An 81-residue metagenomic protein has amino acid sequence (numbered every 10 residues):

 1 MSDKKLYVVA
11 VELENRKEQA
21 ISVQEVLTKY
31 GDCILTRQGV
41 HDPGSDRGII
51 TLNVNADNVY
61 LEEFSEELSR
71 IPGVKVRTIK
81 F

Functional and structural regions predicted by a protein language model:
M1-F81: Long, contiguous binding/interaction regions
